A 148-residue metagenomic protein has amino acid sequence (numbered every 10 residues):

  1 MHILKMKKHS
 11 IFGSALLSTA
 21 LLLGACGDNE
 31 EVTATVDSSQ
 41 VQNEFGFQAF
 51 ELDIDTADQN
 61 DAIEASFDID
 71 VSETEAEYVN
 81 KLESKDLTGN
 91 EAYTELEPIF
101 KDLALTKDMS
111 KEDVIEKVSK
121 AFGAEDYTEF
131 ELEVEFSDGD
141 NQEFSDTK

Functional and structural regions predicted by a protein language model:
I3-G13: Bacterial N-terminal signal peptides that target proteins for export
L16-S18: Hydrophobic helical h-region of N-terminal Sec-dependent signal peptides in bacterial secretory/periplasmic proteins
L22-A25: C-terminal motif of bacterial Sec signal peptides marking the signal peptidase cleavage site
G27-E30: Bacterial signal peptide processing site
T35-T56: Post-signal peptide N-terminal segment of mature Sec-exported envelope proteins
F47-A49, N60-A62, Y127-E129: Extracytoplasmic
D61-E125: Mature extracytoplasmic domains of secretory-pathway proteins
K120-F144: Short, exposed beta-strand-loop hairpins at the edges of beta-sheets in extracellular/periplasmic proteins
